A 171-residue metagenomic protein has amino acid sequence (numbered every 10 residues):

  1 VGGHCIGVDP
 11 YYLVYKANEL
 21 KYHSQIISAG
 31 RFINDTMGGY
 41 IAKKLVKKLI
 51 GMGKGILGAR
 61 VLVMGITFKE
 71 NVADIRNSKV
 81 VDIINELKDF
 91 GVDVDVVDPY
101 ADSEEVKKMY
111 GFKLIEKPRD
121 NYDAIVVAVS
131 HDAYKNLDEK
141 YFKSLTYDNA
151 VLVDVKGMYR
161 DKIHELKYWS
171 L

Functional and structural regions predicted by a protein language model:
V1-L171: Structural/interface elements that position substrates and couple domains in central-metabolism enzymes
